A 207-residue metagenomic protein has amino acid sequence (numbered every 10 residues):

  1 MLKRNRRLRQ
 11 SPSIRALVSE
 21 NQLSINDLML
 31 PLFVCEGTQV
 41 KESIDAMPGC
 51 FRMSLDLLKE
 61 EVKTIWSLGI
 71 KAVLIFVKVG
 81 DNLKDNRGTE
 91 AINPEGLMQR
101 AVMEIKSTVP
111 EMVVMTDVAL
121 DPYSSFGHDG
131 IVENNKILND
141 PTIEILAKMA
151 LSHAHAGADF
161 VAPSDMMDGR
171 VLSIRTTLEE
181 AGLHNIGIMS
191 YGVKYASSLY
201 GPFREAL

Functional and structural regions predicted by a protein language model:
M1-S19: N-terminal amphipathic/basic leader segments beginning at the initiator methionine
K3, S11, L23-L30, C35-L207: Alpha/beta enzyme core
